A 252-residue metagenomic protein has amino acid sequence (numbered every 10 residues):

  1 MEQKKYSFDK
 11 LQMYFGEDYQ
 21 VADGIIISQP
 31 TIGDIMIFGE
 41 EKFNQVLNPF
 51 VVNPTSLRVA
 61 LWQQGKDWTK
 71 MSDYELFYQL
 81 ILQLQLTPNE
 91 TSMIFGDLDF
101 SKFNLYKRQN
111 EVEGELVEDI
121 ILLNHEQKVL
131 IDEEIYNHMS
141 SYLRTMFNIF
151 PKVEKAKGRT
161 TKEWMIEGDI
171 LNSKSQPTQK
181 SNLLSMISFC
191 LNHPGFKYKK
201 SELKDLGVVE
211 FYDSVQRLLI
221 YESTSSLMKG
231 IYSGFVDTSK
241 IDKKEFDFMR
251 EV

Functional and structural regions predicted by a protein language model:
M1-M71, R144-G230: An amphipathic, hydrophobic-aromatic interaction surface with interspersed Lys/Arg that forms lipid/phosphate-bearing
K10, D132, H138, M228 (+1 more regions): A general marker of short, structured functional hotspots
E17, V21-D23, S28, G33 (+4 more regions): Generic structural motif recognizing short loop/turn segments at the entrances and edges of beta-strands
T31, D73, I131-E134, G207-V208 (+1 more regions): General structural signal for secondary-structure boundaries
L76-L183: Hydrophobic, aromatic-lined core segments that form the binding pocket/scaffold for planar heteroaromatic ligands
I231-V252: Long, intrinsically disordered, low-complexity Ser/Thr/Pro-rich regulatory/activation regions of nuclear proteins
